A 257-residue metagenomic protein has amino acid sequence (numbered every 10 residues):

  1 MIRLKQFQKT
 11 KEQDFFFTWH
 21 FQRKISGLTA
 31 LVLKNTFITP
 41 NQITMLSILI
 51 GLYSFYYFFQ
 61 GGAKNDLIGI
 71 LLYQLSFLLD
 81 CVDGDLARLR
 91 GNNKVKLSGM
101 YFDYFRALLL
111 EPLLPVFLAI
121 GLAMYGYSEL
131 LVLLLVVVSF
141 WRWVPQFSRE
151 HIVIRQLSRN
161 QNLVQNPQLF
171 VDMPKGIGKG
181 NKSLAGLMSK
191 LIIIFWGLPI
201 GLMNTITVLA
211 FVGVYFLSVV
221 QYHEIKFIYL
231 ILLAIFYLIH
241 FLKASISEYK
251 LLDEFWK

Functional and structural regions predicted by a protein language model:
M1-K24, R149-K257: C-terminal membrane-associated helical module and adjoining short loops/tails
M1-L33, F77-P112, S247-F255: Cytosolic-side membrane-entry/anchor segment at the start of a transmembrane helix
K11-Q22, L46-F55, S76-L86, L133-V138 (+1 more regions): Hydrophobic alpha-helical transmembrane segments
A30, N35-F55, L89, N93-F147: Multi-pass membrane catalytic core of lipid/isoprenoid biosynthesis enzymes
P40-S98, L134, Q221-A234: Membrane-embedded alpha-helical segments that form the functional core of polytopic membrane enzymes, especially those
I50-K64, V116-G126, T205-E224, L242: Juxtamembrane "helix exit" motif at the C-terminal ends of alpha-helical transmembrane segments in multi-pass membrane
F59-A63, L89-N93, A119-Y127, I154-S158 (+1 more regions): Transmembrane helix-loop junctions in multipass membrane proteins, especially transporters and channels
L72-V82, V138-Q146, F236-L242: Alpha-helical transmembrane segments and their membrane-interface exit regions
